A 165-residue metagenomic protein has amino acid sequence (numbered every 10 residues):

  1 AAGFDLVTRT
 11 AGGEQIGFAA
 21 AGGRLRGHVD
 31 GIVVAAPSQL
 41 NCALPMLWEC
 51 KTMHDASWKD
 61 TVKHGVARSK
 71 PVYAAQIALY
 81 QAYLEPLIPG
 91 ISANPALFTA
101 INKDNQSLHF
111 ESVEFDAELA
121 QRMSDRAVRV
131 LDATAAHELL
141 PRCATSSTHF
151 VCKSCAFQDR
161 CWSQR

Functional and structural regions predicted by a protein language model:
A2, L6, H54, L84-L87: Amphipathic alpha-helical interaction segments
A2-R24, D30: A short acidic/basic microdomain associated with nuclease active sites
R9, C50, T99-I101: Generic beta-sheet signal
G13, H54, N105: Residue-level detector of flexible, active-site-proximal loop/helix-junction positions within diverse enzyme catalytic
A19-A20, A35, N102: Acidic surface patches and DE-rich sequence motifs
L25-H64, Y80: Conserved catalytic cores of phosphodiester-cleaving nucleases, focusing on short active-site segments
D60-A74, L79-R165: Metal-dependent nuclease catalytic regions and adjoining charged, substrate-binding loops involved in nucleic-acid end
